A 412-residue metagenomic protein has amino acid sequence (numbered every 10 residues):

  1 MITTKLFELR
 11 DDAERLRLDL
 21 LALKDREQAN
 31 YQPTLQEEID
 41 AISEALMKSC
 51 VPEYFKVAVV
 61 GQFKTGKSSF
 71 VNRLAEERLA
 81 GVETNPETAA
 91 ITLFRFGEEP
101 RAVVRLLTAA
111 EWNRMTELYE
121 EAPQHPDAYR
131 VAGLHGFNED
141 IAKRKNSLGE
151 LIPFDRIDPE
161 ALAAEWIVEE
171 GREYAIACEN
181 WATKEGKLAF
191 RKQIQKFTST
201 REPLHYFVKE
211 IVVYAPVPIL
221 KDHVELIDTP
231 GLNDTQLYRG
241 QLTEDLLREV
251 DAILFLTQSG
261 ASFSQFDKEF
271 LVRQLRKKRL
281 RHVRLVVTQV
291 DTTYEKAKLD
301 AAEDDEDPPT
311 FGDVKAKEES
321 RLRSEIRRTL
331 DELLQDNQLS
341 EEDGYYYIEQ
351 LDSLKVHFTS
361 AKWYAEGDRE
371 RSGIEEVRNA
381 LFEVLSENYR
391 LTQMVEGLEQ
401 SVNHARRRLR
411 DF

Functional and structural regions predicted by a protein language model:
M1-L35: Charged, amphipathic alpha-helical linker segments immediately N-terminal to NTP-binding catalytic cores
E38-C50: Pre-Walker A adenine-sensing motif
M47-E399, N403: Globular "head" domains of long coiled-coil molecular machines
Q400-F412: A cross-taxonomic marker for long C-terminal extensions/tails that follow the last structured domain
